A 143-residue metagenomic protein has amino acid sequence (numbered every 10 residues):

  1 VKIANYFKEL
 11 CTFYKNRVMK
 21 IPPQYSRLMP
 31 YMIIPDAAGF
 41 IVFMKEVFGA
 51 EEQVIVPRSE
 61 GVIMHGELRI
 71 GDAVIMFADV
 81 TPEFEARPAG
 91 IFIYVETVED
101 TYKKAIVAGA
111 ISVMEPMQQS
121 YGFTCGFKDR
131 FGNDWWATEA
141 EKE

Functional and structural regions predicted by a protein language model:
V1-A4: Cationic, amphipathic, low-complexity segments that mediate targeting or membrane/lipid association
F7-E9, R17-P23, V56, M64 (+2 more regions): Vicinal oxygen chelate
P22, E60, R69, E83-E85 (+1 more regions): A generic structural signal for short, solvent-exposed coil/turn residues that cap or connect secondary-structure
Q24, Y31-V74: Core segments of cupin and vicinal oxygen chelate
R27-P35, H65-R69, V80-I106, F123-K128: Vicinal oxygen chelate
K45-V47, E83, V107-A108, E141: Short, glycine/charged-enriched secondary-structure capping and boundary segments
